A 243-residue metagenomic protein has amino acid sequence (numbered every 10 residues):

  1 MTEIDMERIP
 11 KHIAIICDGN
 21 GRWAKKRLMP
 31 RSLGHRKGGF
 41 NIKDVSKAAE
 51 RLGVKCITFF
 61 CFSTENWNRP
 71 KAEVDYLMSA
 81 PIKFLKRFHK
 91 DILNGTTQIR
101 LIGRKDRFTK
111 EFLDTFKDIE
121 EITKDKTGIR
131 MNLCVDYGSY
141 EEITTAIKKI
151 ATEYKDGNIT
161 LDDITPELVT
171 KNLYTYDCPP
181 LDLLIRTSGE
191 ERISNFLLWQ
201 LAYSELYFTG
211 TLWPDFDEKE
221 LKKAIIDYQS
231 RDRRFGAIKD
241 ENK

Functional and structural regions predicted by a protein language model:
M1-K243: Flexible, compositionally biased loop and terminal segments
